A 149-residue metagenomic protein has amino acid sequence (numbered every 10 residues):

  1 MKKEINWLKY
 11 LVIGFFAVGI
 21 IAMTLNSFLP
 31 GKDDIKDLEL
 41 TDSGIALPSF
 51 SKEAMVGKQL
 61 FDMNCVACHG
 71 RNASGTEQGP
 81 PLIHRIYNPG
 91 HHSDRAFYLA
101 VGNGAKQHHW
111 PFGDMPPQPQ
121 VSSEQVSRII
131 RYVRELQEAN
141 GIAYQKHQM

Functional and structural regions predicted by a protein language model:
M1-L8: Short, Lys/Arg-rich N-terminal segment immediately upstream of the first membrane anchor
Y10-N26: Hydrophobic membrane-insertion alpha-helices, especially the h-region of bacterial N-terminal signal peptides
T24-G31, L136: Transmembrane helix-loop junctions and nearby membrane-interface residues
K32-L60, M149: Electrostatic cytochrome c docking/interface patches
L47, K58, G70-G102, P117-Q120: Gly/Gly-Pro-rich "capping" loops immediately C-terminal to redox-active cysteine motifs in periplasmic/lumenal
E53, S93, F97, Q125-V126: Stable alpha-helical elements in mature extracytoplasmic
G57, F61-R71, M115, I129-V133: The canonical Cys-X-X-Cys-His
T76-I83, N103-L136, G141-M149: Axial heme c-ligation environment in periplasmic c-type cytochrome domains
